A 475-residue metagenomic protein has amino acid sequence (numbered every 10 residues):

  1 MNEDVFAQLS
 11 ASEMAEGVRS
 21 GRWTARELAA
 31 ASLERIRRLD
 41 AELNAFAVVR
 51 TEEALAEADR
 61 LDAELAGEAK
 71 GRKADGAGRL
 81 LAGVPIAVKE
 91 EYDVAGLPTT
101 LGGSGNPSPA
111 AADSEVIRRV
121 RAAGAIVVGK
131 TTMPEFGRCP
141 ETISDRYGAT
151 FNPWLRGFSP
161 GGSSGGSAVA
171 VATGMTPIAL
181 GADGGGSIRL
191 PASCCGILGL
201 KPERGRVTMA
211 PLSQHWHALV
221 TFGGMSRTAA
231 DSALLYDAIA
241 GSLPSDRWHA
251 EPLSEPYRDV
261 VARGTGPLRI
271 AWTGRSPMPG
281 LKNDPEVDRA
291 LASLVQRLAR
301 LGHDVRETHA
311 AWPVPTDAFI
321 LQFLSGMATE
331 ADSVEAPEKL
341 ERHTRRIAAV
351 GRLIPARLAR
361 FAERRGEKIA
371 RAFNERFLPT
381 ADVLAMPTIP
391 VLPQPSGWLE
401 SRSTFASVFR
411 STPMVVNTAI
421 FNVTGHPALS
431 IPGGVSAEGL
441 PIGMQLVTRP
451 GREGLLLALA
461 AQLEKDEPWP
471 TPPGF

Functional and structural regions predicted by a protein language model:
M1-L55, A63, R297-G302, P472-F475: An N-terminal boundary/leader segment
R22, R26, R37-G105: N-terminal, positively charged, Ser/Thr/Ala/Gly-biased leader segments that form transit/presequence-like amphipathic
A25-A29, D59-D62, P256-V260, N283-H309 (+4 more regions): Acyltransferase
S32, A54, G83, K89 (+6 more regions): Conserved hydrophobic/aromatic pocket- or pore-lining residues that grip, position, or stack substrates in active sites
R38, A172-G274, A292-L301, R360 (+3 more regions): Structural helix-boundary/capping segments
L80-L101, A262-R275, L324-E375, T380-D382 (+2 more regions): Short helix-loop capping/hinge segments that flank enzyme active sites or metal/cofactor-binding pockets
L81-F222, T273-R275, M386-S407: Short glycine/serine-rich loop/turn segments
A406-I431: Small-aliphatic-rich amphipathic alpha-helix that forms the alpha element of a beta-alpha
